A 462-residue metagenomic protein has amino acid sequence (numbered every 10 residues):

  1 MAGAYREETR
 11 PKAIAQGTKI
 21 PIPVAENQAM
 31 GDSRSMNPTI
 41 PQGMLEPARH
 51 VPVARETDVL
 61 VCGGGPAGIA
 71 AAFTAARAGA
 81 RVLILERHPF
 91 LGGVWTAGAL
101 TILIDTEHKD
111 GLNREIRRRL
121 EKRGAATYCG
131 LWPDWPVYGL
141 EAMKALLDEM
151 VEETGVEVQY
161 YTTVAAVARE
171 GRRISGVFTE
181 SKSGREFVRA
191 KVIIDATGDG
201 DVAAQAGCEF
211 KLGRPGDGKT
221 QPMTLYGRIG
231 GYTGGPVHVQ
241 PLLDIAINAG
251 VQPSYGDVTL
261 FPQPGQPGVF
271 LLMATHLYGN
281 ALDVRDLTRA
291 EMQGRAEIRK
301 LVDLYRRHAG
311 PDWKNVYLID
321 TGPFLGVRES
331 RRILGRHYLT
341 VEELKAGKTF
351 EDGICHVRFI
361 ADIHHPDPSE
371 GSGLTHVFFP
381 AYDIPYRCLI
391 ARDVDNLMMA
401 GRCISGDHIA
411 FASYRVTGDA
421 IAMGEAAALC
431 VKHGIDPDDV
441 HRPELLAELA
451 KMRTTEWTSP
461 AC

Functional and structural regions predicted by a protein language model:
G3-A29: Ser/Thr-rich, low-complexity intrinsically disordered segments
G17-K19, N27, G31-V59: Extreme N-terminal leader/targeting segments of oxidoreductases
M36-P41, E56, T74, A80-R81 (+3 more regions): Conserved N-terminal/central alpha/beta ligand/cofactor-binding core
N37-P41, L45-H50, V94, Y161 (+3 more regions): Flavin (FAD/FMN)-binding glycine-rich loop and adjacent Rossmann-like elements that form
T57, A67, T96, E186: Ligand-binding pocket scaffold of soluble enzyme catalytic domains
V59-A80: N-terminal Rossmann-like FAD-binding beta1-loop-alpha1 element of flavoenzymes
A168-F187: Conserved beta-strand-loop-beta-strand element in the redox core of flavoprotein oxidoreductases
